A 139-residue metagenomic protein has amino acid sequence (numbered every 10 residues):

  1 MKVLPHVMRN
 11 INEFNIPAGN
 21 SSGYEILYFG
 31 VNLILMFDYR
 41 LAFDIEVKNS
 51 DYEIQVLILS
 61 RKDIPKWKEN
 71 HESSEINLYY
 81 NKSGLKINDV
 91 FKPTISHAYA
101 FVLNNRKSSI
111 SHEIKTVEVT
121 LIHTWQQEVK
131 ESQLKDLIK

Functional and structural regions predicted by a protein language model:
M1-K139: Acidic, Ser/Thr/Pro
